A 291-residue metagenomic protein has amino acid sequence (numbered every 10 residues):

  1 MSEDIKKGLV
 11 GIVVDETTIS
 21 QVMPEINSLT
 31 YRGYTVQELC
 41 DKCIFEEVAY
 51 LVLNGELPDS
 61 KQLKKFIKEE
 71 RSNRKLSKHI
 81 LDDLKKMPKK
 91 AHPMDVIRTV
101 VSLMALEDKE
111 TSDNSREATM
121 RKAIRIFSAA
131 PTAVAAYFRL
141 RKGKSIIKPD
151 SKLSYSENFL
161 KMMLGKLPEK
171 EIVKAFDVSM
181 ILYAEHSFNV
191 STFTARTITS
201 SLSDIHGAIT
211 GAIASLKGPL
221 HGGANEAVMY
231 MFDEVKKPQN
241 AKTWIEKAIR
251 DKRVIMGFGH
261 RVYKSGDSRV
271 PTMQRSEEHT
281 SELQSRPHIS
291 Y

Functional and structural regions predicted by a protein language model:
M1-E277, S281: Hydrophobic alpha-helical bundle cores within soluble ligand-binding/oligomerization subdomains
E278-Y291: Single conserved hydrophobic/aromatic residue that forms the stacking wall/gate of nucleotide- or nucleobase-binding
